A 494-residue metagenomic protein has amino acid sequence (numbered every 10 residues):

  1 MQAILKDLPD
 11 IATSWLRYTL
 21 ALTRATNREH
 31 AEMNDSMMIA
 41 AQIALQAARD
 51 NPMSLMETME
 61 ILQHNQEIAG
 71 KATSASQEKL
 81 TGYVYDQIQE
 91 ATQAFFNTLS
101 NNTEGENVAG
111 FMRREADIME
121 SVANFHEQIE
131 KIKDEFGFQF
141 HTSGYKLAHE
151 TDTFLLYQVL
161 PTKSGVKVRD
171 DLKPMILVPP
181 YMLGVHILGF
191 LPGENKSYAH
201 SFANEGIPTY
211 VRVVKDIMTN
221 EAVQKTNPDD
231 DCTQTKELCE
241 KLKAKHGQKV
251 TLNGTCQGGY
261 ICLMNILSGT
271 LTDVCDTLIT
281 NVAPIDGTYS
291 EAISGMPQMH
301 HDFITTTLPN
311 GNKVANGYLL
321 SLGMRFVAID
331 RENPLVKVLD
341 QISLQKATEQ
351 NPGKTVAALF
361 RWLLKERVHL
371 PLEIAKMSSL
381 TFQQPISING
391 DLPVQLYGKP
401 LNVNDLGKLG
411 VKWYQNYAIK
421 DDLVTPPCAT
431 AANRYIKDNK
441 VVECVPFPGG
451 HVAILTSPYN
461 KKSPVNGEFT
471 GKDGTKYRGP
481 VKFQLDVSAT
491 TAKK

Functional and structural regions predicted by a protein language model:
Q2, D10-F111, G247-Q248, I261-K376: Alpha/beta-hydrolase-fold enzymes
K131-E135, Q139-M218: Short, surface-exposed "cap/lid" segments of acyl-processing enzymes
I217-A222, C232-V250, L263: Conserved acidic catalytic loop of the alpha/beta-hydrolase fold
N253-C262: Gly/Ala-rich beta-loop-alpha elbow adjacent to hydrolase catalytic centers
T381-D405: Active-site nucleophile elbow and catalytic-triad environment of alpha/beta-hydrolase enzymes
L409, Q415-Y417, D421: Short beta-strand/loop motif that positions the catalytic acidic residue of the alpha/beta-hydrolase fold
D422-C428: Conserved alpha/beta-hydrolase "acid-adjacent" motif
A431-K494: Catalytic active-site module of serine/aspartate enzymes centered on a nucleophile-bearing elbow/loop
